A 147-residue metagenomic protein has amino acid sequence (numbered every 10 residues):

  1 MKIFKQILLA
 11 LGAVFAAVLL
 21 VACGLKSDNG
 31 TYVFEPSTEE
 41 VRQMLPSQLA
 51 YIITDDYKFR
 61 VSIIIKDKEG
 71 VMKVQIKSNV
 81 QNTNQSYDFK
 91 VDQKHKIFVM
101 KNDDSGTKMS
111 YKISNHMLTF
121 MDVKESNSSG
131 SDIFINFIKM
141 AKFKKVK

Functional and structural regions predicted by a protein language model:
K2-L11: Bacterial N-terminal signal peptides that target proteins for export
V21-A22: C-terminal motif of bacterial Sec signal peptides marking the signal peptidase cleavage site
K26-Y51: Tryptophan-anchored aromatic micro-motifs
Y32-F34, I64-K66, F143-K145: Short beta-strand element of the conserved SAM-dependent methyltransferase core
T38-M44, D56-M117: Contiguous, well-ordered beta-strand patches that form the walls/edges of small beta-barrel/beta-sandwich domains
I53-R60, I135-M140: Amphipathic hydrophobic-ligand
Q81-H95, D122-K147: Edge beta-strand at a domain terminus
